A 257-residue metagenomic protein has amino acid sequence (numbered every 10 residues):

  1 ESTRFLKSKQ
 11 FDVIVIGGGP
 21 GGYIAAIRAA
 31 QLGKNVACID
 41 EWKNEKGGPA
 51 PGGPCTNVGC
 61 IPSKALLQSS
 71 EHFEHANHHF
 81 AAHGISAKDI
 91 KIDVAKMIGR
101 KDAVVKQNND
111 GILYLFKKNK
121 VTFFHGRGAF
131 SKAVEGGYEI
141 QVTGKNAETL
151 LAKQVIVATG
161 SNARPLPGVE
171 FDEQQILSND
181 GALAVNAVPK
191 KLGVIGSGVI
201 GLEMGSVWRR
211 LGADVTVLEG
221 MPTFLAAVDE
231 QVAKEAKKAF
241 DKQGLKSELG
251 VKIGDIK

Functional and structural regions predicted by a protein language model:
T3-F5, K9-F11, I27-K34, C38-V188 (+5 more regions): Glycine-rich flavin
F11-C38, G193, G201-R210: N-terminal Rossmann-like FAD-binding beta1-loop-alpha1 element of flavoenzymes
G17, G196, E219: Walker B catalytic carboxylates
Q174, V194, G198: P-loop NTPase nucleotide-binding module
A187-V188, L192-I195: Glycine-rich loop(s) and the adjacent beta-strand/alpha-helix scaffold that form part
I200-G220, K238: Active-site substrate-recognition segment that forms the wall of the catalytic cavity or substrate channel
